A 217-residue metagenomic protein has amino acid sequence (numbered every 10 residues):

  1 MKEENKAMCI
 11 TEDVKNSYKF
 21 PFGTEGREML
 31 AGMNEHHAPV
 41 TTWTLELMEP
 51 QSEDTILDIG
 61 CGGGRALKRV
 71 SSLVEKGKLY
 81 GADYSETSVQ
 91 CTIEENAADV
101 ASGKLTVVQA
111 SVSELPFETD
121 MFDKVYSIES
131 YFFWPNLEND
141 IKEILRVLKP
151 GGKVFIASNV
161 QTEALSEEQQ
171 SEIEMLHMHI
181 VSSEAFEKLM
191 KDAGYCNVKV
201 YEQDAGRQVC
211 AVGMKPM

Functional and structural regions predicted by a protein language model:
A7-D13, K19-N34, K153-V212: C-terminal alpha-helical "lid/dimerization" subdomain adjacent to the S-adenosyl-L-methionine
G32, H36-A38, I59, A66-R69 (+6 more regions): Ligand-binding pocket scaffold of soluble enzyme catalytic domains
E35-D54, R69: Conserved alpha-helix/loop element of class I SAM-dependent methyltransferases that forms part of the SAM/SAH-binding
E53, K76, L148-V154: Short glycine-dipeptide loop
T55-E114: Class I SAM-dependent methyltransferase SAM/SAH-binding core
S113-K124: A short acidic, Gly/Pro-enriched loop at the edge of an enzyme's catalytic core that lines a small-molecule cofactor
K124-N136: A short SAM/SAH-binding and catalytic strip from SAM-dependent methyltransferases
E138-P150: A short glycine-rich, Lys/Arg-flanked "PGG" loop and its adjoining helix->strand segment in the class I
